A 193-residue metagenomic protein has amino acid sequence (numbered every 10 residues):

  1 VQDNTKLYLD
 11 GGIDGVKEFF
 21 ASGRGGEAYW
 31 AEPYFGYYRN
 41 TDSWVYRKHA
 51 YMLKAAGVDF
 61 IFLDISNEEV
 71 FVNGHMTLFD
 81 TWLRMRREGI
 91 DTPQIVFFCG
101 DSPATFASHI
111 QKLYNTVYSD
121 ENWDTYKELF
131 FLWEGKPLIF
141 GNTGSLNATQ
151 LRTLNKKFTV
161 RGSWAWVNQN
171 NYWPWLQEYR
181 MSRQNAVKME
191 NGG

Functional and structural regions predicted by a protein language model:
V1-G193: Glycan-processing catalytic domains of CAZymes
